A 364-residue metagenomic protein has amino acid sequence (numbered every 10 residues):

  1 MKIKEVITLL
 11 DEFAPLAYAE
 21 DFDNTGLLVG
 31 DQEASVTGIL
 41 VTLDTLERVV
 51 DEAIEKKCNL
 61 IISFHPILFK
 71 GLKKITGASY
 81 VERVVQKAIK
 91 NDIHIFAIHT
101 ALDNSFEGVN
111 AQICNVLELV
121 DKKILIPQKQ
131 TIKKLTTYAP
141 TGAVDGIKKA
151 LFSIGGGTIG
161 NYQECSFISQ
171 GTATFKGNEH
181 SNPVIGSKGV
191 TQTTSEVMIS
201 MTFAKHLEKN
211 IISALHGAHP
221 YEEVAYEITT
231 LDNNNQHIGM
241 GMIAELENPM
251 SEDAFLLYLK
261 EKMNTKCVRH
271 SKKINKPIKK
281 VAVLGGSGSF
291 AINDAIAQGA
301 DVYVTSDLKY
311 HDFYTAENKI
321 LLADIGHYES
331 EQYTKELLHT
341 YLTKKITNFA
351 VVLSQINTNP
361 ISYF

Functional and structural regions predicted by a protein language model:
M1-F364: Hydrophobic structural segments
